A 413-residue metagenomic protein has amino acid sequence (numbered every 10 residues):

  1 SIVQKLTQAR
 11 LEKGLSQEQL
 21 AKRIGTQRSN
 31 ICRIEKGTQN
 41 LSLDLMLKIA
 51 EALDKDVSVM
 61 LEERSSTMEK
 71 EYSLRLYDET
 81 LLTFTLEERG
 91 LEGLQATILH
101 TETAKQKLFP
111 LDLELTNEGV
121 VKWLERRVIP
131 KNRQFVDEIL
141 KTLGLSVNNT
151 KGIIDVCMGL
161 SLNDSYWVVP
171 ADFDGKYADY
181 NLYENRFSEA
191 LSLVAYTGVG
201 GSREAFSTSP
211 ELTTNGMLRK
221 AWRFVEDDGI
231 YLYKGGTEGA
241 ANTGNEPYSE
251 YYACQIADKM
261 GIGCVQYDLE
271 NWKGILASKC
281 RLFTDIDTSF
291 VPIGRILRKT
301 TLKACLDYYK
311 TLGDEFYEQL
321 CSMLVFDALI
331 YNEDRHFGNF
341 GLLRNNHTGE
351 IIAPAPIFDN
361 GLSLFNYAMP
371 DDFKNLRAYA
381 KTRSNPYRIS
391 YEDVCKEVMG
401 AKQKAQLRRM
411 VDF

Functional and structural regions predicted by a protein language model:
Q4-R23, K48: Short basic helix-loop element that most often maps to the first helix and adjoining turn of HTH DNA-binding modules
E12, T38-L41, N332: Helix-turn-helix/winged-helix DNA-binding modules
K22-N40: Recognition helix of helix-turn-helix/homeodomain-like DNA-binding domains that insert into the DNA major groove
D44-V59, K402: DNA major-groove recognition helix of helix-turn-helix/homeodomain DNA-binding modules
S65-V325, L329-Y331, L343-F413: Phosphate/dinucleotide-binding and metal-coordinating scaffold of catalytic cores in nucleotide-dependent enzymes
H336-F337, G341: Canonical protein kinase catalytic loop motif
